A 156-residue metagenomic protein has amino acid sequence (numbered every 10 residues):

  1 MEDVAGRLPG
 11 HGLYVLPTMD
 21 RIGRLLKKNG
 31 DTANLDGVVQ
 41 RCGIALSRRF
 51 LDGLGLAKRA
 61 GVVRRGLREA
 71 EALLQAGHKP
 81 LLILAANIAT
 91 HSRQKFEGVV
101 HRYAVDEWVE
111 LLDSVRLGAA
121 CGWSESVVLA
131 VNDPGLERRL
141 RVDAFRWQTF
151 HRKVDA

Functional and structural regions predicted by a protein language model:
M1-D31: N-terminal cysteine/histidine-rich coordination modules
E2, L8-P9, Y103-Q148: Short basic, glycine-rich beta-strand/loop surfaces that mediate nucleic-acid
G6, G23, Q40, L67-E71 (+1 more regions): Positively charged, polar, low-complexity stretches
D20-L84, T90: Extended interfacial segments that mediate partner engagement and assembly in macromolecular machines
L25-L26, R93-Q94, L140: Short glycine-/acidic-enriched loop or helix-start segments at secondary-structure transitions that form or flank
N29-G30, F96-V99, W123-S124: Short, glycine/charged-enriched secondary-structure capping and boundary segments
A85-N87, N132-D133: Structural motif
R102, R152-A156: N-terminal targeting/trafficking signals and adjacent low-complexity tails
